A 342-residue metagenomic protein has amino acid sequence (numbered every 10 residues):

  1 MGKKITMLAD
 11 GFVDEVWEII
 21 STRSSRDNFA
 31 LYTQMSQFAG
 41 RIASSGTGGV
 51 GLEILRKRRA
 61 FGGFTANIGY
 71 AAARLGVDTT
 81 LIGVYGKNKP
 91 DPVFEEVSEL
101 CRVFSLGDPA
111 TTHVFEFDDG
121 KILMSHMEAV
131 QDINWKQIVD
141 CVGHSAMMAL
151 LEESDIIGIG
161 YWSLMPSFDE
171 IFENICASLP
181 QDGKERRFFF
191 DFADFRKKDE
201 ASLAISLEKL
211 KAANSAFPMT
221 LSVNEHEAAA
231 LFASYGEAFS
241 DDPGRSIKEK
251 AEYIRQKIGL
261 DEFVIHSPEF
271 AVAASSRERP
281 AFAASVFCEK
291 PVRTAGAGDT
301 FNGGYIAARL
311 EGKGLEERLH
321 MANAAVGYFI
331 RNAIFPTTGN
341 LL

Functional and structural regions predicted by a protein language model:
M1-I42, K57-A60, F64, D78-T80 (+4 more regions): Ribokinase/PfkB-type carbohydrate-kinase core domain
F38-G46, V292, G296: Membrane-targeting and insertion segments and their boundary/processing signals
S45-R56, P92-V93, E278-K290: Glycine/charged-rich beta-loop-alpha catalytic/anionic-binding loops adjacent to active sites
G63-A66, Y70, G303, A324: A structural signal for well-ordered alpha-helical segments within the folded catalytic domains of diverse enzymes
A66-D78, A307-E311: Alpha-helix C-terminal capping segments
A71-R74, A230, Y253, G304: Alpha-helical scaffold segments in soluble metabolic enzymes
A72, N224, G298: Short, conserved phosphate/pyrophosphate- and ester-handling motifs at nucleotide-, phospho-/glycolipid
E262, S285-L342: Conserved post-catalytic alpha-helical subdomain immediately downstream of the catalytic base and nucleotide-binding
